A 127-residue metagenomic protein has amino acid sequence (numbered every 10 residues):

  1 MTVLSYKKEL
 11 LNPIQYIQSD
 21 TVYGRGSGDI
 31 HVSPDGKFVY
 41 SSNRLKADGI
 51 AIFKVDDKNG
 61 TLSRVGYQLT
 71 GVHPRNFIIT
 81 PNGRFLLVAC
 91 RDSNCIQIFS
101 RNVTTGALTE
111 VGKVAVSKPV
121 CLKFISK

Functional and structural regions predicted by a protein language model:
M1, A47-I50, N94-I96: Structural signal for beta-propeller blades
M1-L11, I52-G60, S100-G106: Short loop/turn segments immediately following beta-strands, especially the blade-tip and inter-blade linker loops
N12-T21, S63-Q68, T109-V114: A short beta-strand motif characteristic of beta-propeller blades
D20-D35, T70-R84, V114-K127: Beta-rich, blade/repeat-based domains predominating in secreted/periplasmic proteins but also intracellular
D35, R44-L45, R91-D92, R101: Short loop/turn segments immediately following the C-termini of beta-strands
D48-R75, I79: Intrinsically disordered, low-complexity segments enriched in Gly and acidic/Ser/Thr residues that form flexible
R91-S100, T109-K127: Blade-level signature of beta-propeller repeat domains, shared across WD40, Kelch, NHL, RCC1 and BNR/Asp-box propellers
